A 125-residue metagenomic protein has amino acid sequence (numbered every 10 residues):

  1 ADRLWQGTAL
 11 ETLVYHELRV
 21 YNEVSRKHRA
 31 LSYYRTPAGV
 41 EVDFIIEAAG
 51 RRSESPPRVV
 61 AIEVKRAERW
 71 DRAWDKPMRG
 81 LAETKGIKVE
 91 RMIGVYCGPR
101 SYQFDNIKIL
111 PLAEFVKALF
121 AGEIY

Functional and structural regions predicted by a protein language model:
A1-Y125: A cross-kingdom feature that marks ATP-driven nucleic-acid transaction machinery
